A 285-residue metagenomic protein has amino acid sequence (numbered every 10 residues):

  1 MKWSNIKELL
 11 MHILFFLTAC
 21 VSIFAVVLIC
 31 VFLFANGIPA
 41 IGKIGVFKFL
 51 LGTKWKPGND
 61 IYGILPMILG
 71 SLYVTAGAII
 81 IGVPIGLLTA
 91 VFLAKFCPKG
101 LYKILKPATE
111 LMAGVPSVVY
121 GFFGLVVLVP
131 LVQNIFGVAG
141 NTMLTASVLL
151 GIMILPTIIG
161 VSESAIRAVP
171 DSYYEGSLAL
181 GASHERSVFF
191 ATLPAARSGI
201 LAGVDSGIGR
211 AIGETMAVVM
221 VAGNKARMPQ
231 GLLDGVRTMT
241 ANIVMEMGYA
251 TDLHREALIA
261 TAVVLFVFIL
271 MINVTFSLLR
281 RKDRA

Functional and structural regions predicted by a protein language model:
K2-L9, I13, F34-A78, P98-K99 (+1 more regions): Periplasmic/extracellular loop-to-transmembrane helix junction in inner-membrane transport proteins
E8, P98-K103, P170-D171, E175-A202: Amphipathic cytosolic juxtamembrane alpha-helices at the membrane-cytosol interface of multi-pass membrane transporters
H12-I13, I85-G124: Cytoplasmic-entry segments and transmembrane alpha-helices of multi-pass inner-membrane transporters
I61-T75, Q133-T157: Loop-to-helix entry region at the N-terminal start of transmembrane alpha-helices in multi-pass membrane transporters
E110-L150: Generic hydrophobic transmembrane alpha-helix motif, especially the helices
V161-S162, I166, H184-M220: Transmembrane alpha-helices
E163-R167, D171, L178, M245-A285: C-terminal transmembrane helix and the adjacent membrane-cytosol boundary/short C-terminal tail of inner/organellar
V218-L265: Interhelical loop and adjacent transmembrane-helix boundary motif in polytopic membrane transport permeases
